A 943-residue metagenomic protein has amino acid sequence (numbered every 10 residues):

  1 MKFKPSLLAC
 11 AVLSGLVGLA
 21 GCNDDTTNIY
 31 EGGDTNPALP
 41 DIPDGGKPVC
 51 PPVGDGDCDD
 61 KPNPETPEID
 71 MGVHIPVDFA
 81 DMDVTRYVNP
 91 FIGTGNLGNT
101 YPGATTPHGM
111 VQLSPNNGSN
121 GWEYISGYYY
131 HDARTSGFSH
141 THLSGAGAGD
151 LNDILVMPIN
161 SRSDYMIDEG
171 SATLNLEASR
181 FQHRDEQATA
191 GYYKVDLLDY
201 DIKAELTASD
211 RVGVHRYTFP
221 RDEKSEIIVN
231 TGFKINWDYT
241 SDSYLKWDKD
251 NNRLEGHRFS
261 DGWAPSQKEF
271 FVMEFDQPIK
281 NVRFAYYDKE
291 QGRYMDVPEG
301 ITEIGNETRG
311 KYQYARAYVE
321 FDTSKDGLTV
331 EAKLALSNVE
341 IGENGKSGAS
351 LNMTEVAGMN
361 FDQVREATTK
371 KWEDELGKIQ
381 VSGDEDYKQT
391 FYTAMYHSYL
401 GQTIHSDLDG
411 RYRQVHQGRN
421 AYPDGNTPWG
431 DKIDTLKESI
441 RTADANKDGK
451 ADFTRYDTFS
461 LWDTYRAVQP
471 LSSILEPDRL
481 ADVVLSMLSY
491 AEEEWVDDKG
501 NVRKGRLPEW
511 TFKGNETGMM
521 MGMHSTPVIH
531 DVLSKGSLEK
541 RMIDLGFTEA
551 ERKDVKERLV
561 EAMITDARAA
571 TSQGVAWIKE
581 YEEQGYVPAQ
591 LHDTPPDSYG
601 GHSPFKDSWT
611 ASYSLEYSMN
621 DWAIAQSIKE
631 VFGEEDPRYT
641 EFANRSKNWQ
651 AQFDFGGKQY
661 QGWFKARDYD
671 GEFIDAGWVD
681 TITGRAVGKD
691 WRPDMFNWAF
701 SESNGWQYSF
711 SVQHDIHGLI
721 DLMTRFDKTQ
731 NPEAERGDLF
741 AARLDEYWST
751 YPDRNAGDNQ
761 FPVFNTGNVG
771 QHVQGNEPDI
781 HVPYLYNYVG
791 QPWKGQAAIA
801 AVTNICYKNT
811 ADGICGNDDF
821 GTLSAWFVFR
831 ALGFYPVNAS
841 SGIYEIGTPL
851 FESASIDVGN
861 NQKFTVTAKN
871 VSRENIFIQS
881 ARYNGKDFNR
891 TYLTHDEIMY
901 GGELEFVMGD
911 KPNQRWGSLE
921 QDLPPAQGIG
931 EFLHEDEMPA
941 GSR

Functional and structural regions predicted by a protein language model:
M1-A9: Bacterial N-terminal signal peptides that target proteins for export
V12, G18-I75: Bacterial Sec-dependent N-terminal signal peptides
G56, D60, G449, Q659: Acidic, glycine-anchored loop motifs typical of Ca2+
I69-Q469, S473-P527, D531-G600, P604-L615 (+11 more regions): Accessory carbohydrate-recognition regions in carbohydrate-active enzymes
P849-F851, R873-I878: Short coil-to-beta strand junction motifs in C2/discoidin
F864-R873: Short aromatic-glycine motifs in intrinsically disordered, low-complexity regions
